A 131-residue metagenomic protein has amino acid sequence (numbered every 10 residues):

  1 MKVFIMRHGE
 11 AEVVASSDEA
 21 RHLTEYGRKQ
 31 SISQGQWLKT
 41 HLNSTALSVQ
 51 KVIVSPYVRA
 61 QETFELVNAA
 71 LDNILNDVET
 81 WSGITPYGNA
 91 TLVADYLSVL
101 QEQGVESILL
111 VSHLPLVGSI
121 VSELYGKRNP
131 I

Functional and structural regions predicted by a protein language model:
K2-M6, I53, E106-S112: Beta-strand elements within well-structured catalytic alpha/beta cores of enzymes that handle phosphate/sulfate esters
V3, G9-G83, G88, P130-I131: Active-site-proximal alpha-helix that buttresses catalytic centers in soluble enzyme cores
Q30, L92, L116: Charged catalytic carboxylate motif
Q61, D95-I131: Active-site-adjacent alpha-helix immediately C-terminal to a catalytic or transition-state-stabilizing loop
T85-V99: Short phosphate-binding loop-to-helix
